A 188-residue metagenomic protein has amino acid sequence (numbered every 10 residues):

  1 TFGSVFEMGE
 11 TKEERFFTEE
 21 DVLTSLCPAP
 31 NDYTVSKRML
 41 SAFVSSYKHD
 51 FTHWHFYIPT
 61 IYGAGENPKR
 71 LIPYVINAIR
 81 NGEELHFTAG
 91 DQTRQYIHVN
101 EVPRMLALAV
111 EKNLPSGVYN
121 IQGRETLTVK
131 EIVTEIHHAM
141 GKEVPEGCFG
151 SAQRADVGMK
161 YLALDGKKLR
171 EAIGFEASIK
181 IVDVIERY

Functional and structural regions predicted by a protein language model:
T1-F2, N120: Rossmann-fold scaffold of SDR-type NAD(P)-dependent oxidoreductases
S4-E10, T60-E66, E111, T126: Active-site proximal helix/loop that lines the substrate pocket of Rossmann-like NAD(P)-dependent oxidoreductase domains
F6-H55, E66-N67: Catalytic helix-loop patch of NAD(P)-dependent Rossmann-fold dehydrogenases
T11-R15, E66-K69, I132-T134, M159-L162: Short aromatic-enriched loop/helix-cap "lid" or pocket-rim segments at secondary-structure transitions that line
A29-Y33, I58-K69, A89-V99, G123-E125: Glycine-rich "substrate-gating" loop/helix at the edge of Rossmann-like oxidoreductase active sites
I79-Y188: C-terminal substrate-binding subdomain of Rossmann-fold SDR/epimerase-dehydratase oxidoreductases
